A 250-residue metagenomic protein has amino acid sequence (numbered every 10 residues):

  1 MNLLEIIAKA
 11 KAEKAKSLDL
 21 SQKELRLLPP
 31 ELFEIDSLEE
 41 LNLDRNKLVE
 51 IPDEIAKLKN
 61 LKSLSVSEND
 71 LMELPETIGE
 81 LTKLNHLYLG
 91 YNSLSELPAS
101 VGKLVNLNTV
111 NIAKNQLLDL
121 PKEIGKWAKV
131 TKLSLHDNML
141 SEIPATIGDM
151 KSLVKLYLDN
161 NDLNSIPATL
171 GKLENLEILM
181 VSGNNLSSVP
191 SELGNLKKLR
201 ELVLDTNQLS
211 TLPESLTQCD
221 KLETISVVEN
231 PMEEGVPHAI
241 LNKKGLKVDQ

Functional and structural regions predicted by a protein language model:
M1-M180, S187, S191, N195-V203 (+2 more regions): The feature captures the LRR N-terminal capping module
